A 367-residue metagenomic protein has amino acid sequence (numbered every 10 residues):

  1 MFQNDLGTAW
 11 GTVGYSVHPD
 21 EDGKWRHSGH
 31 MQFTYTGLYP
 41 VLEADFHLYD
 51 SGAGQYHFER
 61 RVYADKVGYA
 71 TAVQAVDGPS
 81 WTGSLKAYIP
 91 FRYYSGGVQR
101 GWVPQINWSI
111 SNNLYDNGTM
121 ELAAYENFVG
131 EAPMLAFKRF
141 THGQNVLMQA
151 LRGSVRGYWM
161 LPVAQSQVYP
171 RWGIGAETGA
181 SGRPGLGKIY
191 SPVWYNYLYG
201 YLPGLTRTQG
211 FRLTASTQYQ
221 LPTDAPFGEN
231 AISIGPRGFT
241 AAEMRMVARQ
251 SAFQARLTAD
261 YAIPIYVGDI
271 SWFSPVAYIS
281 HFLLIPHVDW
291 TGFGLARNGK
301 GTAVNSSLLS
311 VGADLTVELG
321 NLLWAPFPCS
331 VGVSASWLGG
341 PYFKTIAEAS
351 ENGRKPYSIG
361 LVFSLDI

Functional and structural regions predicted by a protein language model:
M1, V73, E121-S307, F343-N352 (+1 more regions): C-terminal outer-membrane beta-barrel translocator/porin domains of Gram-negative envelope proteins and their
M1-M160, A164-Q165, I232-A255, S330-T345 (+1 more regions): Gram-negative/organellar outer-membrane beta-barrel architecture
V41-E43, G210, W324: Membrane-spanning beta-strand positions in outer-membrane beta-barrel proteins
S310-D314: Gly/Ser-rich catalytic serine loop of serine hydrolases
